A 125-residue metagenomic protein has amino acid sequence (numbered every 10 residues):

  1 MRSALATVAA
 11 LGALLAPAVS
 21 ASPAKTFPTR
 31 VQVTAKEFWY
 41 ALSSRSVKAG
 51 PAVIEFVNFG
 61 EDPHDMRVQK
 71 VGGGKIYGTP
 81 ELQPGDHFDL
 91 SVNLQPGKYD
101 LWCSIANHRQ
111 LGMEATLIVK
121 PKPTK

Functional and structural regions predicted by a protein language model:
M1-A4: Positively charged n-region of N-terminal signal peptides that target proteins for export
T7-A16: Bacterial N-terminal signal peptides
L15-F27: C-terminal region of N-terminal signal peptides and the immediate post-cleavage residues of exported proteins
K25-T34, W39, L82-K125: Extracellular/periplasmic metallocenter environments
S43-D62, D89-W102: Beta-strand cores of secreted/periplasmic/IMS beta-sandwich domains, seen most often in copper-related folds
D65-Q69: Beta-strand signatures of extracellular beta-sandwich domains
K70-G72, R109: Solvent-exposed strand-loop boundary residues in beta-sheet-rich modules
G73-T79: Surface-exposed loop/edge segments in extracytoplasmic proteins
